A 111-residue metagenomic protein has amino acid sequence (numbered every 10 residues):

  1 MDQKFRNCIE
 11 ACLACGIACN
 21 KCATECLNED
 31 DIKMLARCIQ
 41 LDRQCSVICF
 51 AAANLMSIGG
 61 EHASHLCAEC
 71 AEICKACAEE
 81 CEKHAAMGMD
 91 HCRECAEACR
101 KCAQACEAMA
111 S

Functional and structural regions predicted by a protein language model:
M1-S111: Amphipathic alpha-helical hairpins
